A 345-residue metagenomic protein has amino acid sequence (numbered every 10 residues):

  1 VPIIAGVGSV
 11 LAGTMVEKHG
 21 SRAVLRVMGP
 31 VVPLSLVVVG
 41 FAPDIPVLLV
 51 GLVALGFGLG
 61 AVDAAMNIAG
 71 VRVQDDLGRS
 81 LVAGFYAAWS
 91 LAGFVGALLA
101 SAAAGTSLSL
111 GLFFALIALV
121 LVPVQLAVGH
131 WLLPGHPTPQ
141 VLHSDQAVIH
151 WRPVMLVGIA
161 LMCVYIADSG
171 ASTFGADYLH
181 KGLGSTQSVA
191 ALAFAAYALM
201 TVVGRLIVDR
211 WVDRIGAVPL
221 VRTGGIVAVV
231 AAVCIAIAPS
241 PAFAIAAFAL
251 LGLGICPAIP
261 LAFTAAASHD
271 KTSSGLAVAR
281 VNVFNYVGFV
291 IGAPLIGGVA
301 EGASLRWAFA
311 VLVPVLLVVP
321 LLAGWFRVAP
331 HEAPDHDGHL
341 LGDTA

Functional and structural regions predicted by a protein language model:
G8-S21, A104, G204-G216, A300-E301: Helix-to-loop junctions at the C-terminal end of transmembrane segments in multipass secondary transporters
G20, F41-P46, G184, G216 (+1 more regions): Helix-breaking motifs and short loop linkers at transmembrane-helix boundaries and internal kinks in secondary membrane
A23-V37, P46, P219-C234, V313: Structural signature of the two symmetry-related core transmembrane helices
V53-A54, W151-A167, A249-L253: Pair of pore-lining "gating" transmembrane helices in MFS-fold secondary transporters
A61-D76, P257-D270: Intracellular juxtamembrane helix-capping segments at the cytosolic ends of symmetry-related transmembrane helices
F85-L133: Helix-loop-helix hairpin linking two adjacent transmembrane segments in secondary transporters
T173-V189: Short amphipathic helix-loop junctions that connect adjacent transmembrane helices in Major Facilitator Superfamily/SLC
I215-A262: C-terminal transmembrane helical hairpin of 12-TM major facilitator-type secondary transporters
